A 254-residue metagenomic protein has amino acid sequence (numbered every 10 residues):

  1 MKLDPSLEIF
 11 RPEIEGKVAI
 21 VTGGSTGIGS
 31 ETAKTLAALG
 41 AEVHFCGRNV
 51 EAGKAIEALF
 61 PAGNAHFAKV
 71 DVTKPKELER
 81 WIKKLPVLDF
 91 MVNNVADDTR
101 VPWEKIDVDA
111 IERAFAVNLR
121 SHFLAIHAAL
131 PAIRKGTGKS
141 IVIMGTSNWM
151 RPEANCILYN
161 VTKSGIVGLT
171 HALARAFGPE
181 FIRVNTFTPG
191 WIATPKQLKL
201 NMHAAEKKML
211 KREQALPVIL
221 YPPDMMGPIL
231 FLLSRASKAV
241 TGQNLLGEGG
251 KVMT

Functional and structural regions predicted by a protein language model:
K2-R11, R151, L230, T241-T254: Short C-terminal tail/terminal secondary-structure segment of NAD(P)H-dependent dehydrogenase/reductase domains
K17, V87-L88, I133-S147, A154 (+2 more regions): Active-site loop of short-chain dehydrogenase/reductase
V18, S25-T26: Conserved glycine-rich cofactor-binding loop
P102-W103, D107-F115, E206-L210: Substrate-binding pocket helix/loop in short-chain dehydrogenase/reductase
I126, T162, T170: Active-site helix of classical SDR
P131, R175-P179, K238: Alpha-helical segment proximal to the catalytic Tyr-Lys
Q214-M225: A conserved structural motif in NAD(P)-dependent oxidoreductases
